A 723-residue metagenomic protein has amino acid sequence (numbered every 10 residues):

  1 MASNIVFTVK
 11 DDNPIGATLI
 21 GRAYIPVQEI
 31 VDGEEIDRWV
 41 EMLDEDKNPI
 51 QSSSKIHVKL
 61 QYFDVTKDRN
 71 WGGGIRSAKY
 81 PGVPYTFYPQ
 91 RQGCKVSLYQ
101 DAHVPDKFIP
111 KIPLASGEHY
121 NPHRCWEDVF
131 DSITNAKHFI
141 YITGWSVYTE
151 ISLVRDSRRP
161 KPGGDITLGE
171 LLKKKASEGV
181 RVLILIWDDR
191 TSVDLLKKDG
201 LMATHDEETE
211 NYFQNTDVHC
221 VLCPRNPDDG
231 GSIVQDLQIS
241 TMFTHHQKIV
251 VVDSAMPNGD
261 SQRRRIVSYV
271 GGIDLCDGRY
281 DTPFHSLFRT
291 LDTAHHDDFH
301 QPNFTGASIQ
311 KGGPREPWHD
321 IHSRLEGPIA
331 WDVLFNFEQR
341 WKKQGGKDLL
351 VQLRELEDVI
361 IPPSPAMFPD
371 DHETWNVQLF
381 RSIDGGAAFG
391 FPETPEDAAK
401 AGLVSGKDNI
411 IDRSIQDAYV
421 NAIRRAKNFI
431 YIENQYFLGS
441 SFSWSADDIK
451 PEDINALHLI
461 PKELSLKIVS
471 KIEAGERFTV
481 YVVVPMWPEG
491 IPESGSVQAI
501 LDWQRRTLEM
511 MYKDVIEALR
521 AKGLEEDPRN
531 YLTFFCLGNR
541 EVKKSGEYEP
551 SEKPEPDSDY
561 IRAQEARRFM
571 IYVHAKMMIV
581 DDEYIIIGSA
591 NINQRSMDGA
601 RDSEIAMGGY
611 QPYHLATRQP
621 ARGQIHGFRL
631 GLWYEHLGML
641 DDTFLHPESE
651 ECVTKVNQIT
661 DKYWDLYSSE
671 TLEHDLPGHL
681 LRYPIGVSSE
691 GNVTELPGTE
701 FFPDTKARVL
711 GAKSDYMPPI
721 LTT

Functional and structural regions predicted by a protein language model:
A2-K59, S77, G82-F139, T143-N421 (+6 more regions): HKD-type phospholipase D/PLD-like phosphodiesterase module
I56, L60-G72: Non-catalytic propeptide/linker segments at domain boundaries
L168, Y419, I432, I460-I468: Extended, hydrophobic alpha-helical segments in both membrane/secreted and soluble proteins
K407, P451-A456, Q564-R567, Q594-R595 (+1 more regions): Short, contiguous acidic/charged loop-to-helix segments that flank catalytic cores in large enzymes
G439-D453: Active-site His/acidic residue clusters
F535-K543, P554, S558-I561, E565-A566 (+2 more regions): Pan-eukaryotic secretory-pathway lumenal catalytic ectodomains of glycan-active enzymes
